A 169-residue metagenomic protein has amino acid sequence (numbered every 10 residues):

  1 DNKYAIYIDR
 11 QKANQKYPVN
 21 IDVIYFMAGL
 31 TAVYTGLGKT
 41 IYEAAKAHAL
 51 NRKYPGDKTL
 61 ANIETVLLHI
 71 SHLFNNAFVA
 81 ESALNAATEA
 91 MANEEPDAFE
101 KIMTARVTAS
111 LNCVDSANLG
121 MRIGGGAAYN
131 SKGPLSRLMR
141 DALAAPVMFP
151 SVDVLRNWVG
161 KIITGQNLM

Functional and structural regions predicted by a protein language model:
D1-A77: Glycine-rich beta->alpha junctions and the first turn(s) of the following alpha-helix
N14-Q15, E89, G165-M169: Alpha-helical membrane-embedding segments and immediately adjacent membrane-interface amphipathic helices
V23-M27, A61-H72, F99-T108, R137-A144: Alpha-helical scaffold segments that form or flank carboxylate-/histidine-based iron centers
T31, G38, A45, L73 (+4 more regions): Amphipathic alpha-helices that form helix-helix packing interfaces
E43, L50, Y54, N85 (+5 more regions): Charged, amphipathic alpha-helical interaction segments
Y54-L60, E95-F99, K132: Flexible, glycine/charged-enriched surface loops at secondary-structure junctions
F78-T108, M121-Y129: C-terminal helix-coil-helix/basic helical segment that borders enzyme active sites and/or dimer interfaces and provides
G126-M169: Glycine-rich phosphate/cofactor-binding loops in nucleotide/flavin-utilizing enzymes
